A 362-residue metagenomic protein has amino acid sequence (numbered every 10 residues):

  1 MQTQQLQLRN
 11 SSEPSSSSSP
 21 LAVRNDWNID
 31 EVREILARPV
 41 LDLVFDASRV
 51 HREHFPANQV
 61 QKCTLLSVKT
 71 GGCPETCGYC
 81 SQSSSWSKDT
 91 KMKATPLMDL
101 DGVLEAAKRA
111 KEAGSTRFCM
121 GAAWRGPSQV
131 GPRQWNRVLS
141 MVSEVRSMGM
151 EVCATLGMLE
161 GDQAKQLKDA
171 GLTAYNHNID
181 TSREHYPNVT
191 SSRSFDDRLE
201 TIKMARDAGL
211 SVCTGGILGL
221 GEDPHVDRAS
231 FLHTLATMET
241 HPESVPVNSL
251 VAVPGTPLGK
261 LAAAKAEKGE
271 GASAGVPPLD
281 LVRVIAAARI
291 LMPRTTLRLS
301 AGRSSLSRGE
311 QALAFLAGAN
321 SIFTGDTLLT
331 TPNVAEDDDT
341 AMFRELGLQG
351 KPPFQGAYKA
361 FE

Functional and structural regions predicted by a protein language model:
Q2-N58, A236-E362: Auxiliary Fe-S-binding modules of radical SAM enzymes
A37, F45-K88, T95-G121, V245: N-terminal pre-triad scaffold of radical SAM enzymes
Q59-L66, C73-P74, G78-W86, L139-R146 (+2 more regions): Mobile, glycine- and charge-enriched loop segments and immediately flanking short secondary-structure elements within
V60-L65, F118-M120, V152-A154, Y175-H177 (+4 more regions): Hydrophobic faces of well-ordered beta-strands that scaffold small-molecule active sites in alpha/beta enzyme cores
L65-V68, R125, A154-L156, L218-G221 (+2 more regions): Conserved short loop/turn motifs at secondary-structure junctions
S67-G71, T173, V251: Short glycine-enriched loops at secondary-structure junctions
S84-T237: Conserved Radical SAM active-site core
